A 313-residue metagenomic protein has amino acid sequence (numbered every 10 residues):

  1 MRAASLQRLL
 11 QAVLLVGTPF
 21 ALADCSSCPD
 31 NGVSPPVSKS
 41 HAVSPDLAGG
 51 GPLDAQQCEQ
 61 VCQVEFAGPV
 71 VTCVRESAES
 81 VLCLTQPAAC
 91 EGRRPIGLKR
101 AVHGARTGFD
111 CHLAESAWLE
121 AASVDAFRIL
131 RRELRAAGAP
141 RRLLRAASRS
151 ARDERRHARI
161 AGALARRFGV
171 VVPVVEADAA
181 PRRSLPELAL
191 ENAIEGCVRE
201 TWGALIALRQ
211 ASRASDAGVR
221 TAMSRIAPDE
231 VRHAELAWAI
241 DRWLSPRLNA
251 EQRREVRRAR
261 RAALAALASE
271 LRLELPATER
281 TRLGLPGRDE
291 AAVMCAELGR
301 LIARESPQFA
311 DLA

Functional and structural regions predicted by a protein language model:
M1-A23: Sec-dependent bacterial lipoprotein signal peptides
R2-L6, C25-A313: Non-heme di-metal
